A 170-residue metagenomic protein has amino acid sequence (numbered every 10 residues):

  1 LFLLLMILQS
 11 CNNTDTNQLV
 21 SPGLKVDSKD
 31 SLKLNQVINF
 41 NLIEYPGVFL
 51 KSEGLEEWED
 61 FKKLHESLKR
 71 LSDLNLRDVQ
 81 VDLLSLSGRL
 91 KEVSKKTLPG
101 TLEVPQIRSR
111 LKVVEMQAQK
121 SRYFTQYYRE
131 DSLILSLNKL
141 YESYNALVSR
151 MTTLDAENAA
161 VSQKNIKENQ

Functional and structural regions predicted by a protein language model:
L1-L3: Sec-dependent signal peptide recognition, specifically the positively charged N-region followed immediately by
I7-S10: C-terminal motif of bacterial Sec signal peptides marking the signal peptidase cleavage site
N13-Q80: Immediate post-signal-peptide N-terminus of mature secreted/exported proteins
N17-S21, G88, T101: Contiguous segments within soluble domain cores/interaction surfaces
S31-G47, K51, R122-Q170: C-terminal amphipathic alpha-helix
E57, L64, S94-T97, T101 (+2 more regions): Extended amphipathic alpha-helical interaction segments
E57-L71, V79, L86-V93, I107 (+3 more regions): Amphipathic alpha-helices that form helix-helix packing interfaces
E92-R108, T125-Y127: Short, solvent-exposed, charged loop/turn and helix-capping segments that join or cap alpha-helices on peripheral
